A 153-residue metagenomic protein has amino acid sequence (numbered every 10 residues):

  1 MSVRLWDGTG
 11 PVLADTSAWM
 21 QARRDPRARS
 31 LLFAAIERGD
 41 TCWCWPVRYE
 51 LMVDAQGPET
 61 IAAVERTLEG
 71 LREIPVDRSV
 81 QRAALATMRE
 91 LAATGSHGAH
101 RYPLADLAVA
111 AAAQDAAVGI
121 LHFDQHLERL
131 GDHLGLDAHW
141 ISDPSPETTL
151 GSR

Functional and structural regions predicted by a protein language model:
M1-T9, Q114-R153: Acidic, PIN/NYN-like endoribonuclease modules and their adjacent C-terminal/linker elements
M1-W43, M52-R66, T149: Short, well-structured N-terminal submotif of metal-dependent ribonuclease cores
S2-R4, E73-Q125: Active-site neighborhoods of divalent-metal-dependent phosphate/nucleic-acid chemistry enzymes
D15-T16, V47, F123: A secondary-structure boundary/capping signal
W19, R48-L51, Q81, L127-E128: A generic structural signal for short hydrophobic patches within well-formed alpha-helices
C42, I74, H139: General small-molecule cofactor/ligand-binding pocket signal
E50-M52, P58-L85: Active-site-proximal, substrate-binding regions of enzyme catalytic domains and RNA-binding/basic surfaces
P58-A62, A92, A138-I141: Short, hinge-like loop/turn segments at secondary-structure boundaries
